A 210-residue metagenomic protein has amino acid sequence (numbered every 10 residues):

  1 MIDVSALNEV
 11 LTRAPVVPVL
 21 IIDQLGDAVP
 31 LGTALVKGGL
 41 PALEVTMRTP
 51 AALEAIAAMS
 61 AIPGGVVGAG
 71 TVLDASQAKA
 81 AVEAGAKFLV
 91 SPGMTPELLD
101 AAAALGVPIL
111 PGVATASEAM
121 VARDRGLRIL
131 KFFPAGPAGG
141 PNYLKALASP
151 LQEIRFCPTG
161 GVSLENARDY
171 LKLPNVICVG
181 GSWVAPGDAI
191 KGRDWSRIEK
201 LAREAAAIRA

Functional and structural regions predicted by a protein language model:
M1-K87, A104, L164-E165, G192-A210: Conserved N-terminal beta1-alpha1 strand-loop-helix module at the mouth
V16-L20, L43-V45, V67-G70, L89-V90 (+4 more regions): Hydrophobic faces of well-ordered beta-strands that scaffold small-molecule active sites in alpha/beta enzyme cores
I21-Q24, T49, A69-A75, S91-T95 (+3 more regions): Glycine-rich beta-to-alpha transition loops that act as phosphate-gripper elements at the mouths of alpha/beta enzyme
L31, D74-A84, S117-R125, V162-C178: Catalytic cores of alpha/beta
F88, P92-A138: Histidine/lysine/aspartate-rich catalytic loop segments that bind and position anionic ligands
F88, P92-L98, K131-P141, N175-R197: Glycine-rich phosphate-binding active-site loops on the catalytic face of alpha/beta enzymes
G126-K131, Y143, P150-E153: A contiguous pocket-lining binding segment that forms or flanks enzyme active sites
S149-A210: Hydrophobic secondary-structure block in the mid-to-C-terminal portion of proteins
